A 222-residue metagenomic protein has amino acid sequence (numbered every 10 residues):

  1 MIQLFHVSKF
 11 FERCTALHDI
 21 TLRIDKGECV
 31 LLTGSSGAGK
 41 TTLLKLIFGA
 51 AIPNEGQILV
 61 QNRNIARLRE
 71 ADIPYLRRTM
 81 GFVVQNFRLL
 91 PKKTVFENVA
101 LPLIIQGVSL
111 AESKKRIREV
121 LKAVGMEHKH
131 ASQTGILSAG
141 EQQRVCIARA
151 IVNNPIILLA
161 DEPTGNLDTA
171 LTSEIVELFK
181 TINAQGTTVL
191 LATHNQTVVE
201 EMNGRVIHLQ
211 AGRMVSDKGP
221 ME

Functional and structural regions predicted by a protein language model:
F48: Helix-to-loop junction immediately C-terminal to a conserved catalytic motif
G56-N64: Conserved ABC transporter NBD signature motif
I65-G81, I182-A184: ABC ATPase NBD coupling module
K93-A100: Short coil-to-helix segment of the ABC ATPase nucleotide-binding domain corresponding to the Q-loop/switch region
S132, N153, Q185: Conserved signature/switch motifs of ABC ATPase nucleotide-binding domains
Q133-L137, E141-Q143: Conserved ABC ATPase signature
L158-D161: Catalytic Walker B motif of ABC-type/P-loop ATPase nucleotide-binding domains
